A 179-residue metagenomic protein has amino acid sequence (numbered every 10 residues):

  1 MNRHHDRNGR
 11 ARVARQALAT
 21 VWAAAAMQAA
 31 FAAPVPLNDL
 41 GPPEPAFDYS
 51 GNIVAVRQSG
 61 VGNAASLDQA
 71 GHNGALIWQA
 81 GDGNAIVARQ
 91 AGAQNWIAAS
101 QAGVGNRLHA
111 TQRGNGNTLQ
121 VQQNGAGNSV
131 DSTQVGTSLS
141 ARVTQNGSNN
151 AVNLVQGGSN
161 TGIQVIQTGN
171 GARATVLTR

Functional and structural regions predicted by a protein language model:
M1-H4, T178-R179: Short, intrinsically disordered, low-complexity terminal/loop segments
R3-T20: Bacterial N-terminal signal peptides that target proteins for export
A26-A30: N-terminal signal peptide c-region/cleavage motif recognized by signal peptidases
A33-V35, L177-T178: Short, intrinsically disordered N-terminal pre-domain segments
P34-N52: Short N-terminal segments immediately surrounding and downstream of signal-peptide cleavage
N52-V56, N63-D68, N73-Q79, G83-Q134 (+4 more regions): Extended, compositionally simple hydrophobic/Ser/Thr-rich segments that build repetitive fibrous architectures
